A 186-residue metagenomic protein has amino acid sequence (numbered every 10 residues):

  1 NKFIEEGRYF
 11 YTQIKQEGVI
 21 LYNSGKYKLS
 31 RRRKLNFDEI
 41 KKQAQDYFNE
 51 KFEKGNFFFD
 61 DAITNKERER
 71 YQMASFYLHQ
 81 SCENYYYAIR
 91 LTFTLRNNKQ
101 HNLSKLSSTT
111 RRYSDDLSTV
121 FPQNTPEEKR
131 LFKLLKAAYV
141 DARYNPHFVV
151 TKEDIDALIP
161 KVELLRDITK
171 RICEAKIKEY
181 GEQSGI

Functional and structural regions predicted by a protein language model:
N1-R68, Q72-S75, N84-I186: Catalytic core of pol beta-like nucleotidyltransferases
